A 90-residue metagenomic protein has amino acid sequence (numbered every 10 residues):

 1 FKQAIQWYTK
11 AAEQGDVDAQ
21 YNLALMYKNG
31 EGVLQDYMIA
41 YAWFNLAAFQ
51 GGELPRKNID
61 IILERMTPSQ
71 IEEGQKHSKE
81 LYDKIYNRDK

Functional and structural regions predicted by a protein language model:
K2, Q6-D18, N29: Alpha-helical adaptor scaffolds
Q6, K10-E13, L46-F49, D83: Conserved structural position within tetratricopeptide repeats
E13, Y27-Q35, F49, T67-I71 (+1 more regions): Short coil/turn and helix-start
V17-Q20, E53-R56: Helix-start (N-cap) detector for alpha-helical repeat units in TPR-like alpha-solenoids, especially tetratricopeptide
Q20-N29, D60-I62: Hydrophobic face of amphipathic alpha-helices that form TPR/SEL1-like repeat modules and related alpha-solenoid
L54-K90: Terminal, low-structured helical/coil segments at or just beyond the last alpha-helical repeat
